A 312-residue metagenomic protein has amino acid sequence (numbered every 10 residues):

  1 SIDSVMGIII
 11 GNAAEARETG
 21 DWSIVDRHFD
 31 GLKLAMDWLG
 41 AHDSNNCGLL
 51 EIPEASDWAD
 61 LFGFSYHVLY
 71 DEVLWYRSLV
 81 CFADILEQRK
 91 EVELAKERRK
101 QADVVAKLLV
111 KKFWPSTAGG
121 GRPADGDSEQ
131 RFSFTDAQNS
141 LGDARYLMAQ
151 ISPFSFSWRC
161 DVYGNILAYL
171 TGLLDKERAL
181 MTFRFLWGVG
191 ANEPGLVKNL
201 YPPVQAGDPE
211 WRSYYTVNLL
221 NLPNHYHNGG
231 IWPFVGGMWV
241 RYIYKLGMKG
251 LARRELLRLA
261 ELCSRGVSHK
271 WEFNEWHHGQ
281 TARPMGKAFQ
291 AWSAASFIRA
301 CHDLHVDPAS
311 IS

Functional and structural regions predicted by a protein language model:
S1-N46, V68-Y76, A179, G229-A252 (+2 more regions): Aromatic-rich carbohydrate-recognition surfaces in CAZymes
N12, Y76-L79, A83-L86, V105: Non-transmembrane amphipathic alpha-helical segments
A13, A83, I166-Y169, W239-V240: Conserved small-residue packing positions in alpha-helical repeats and bundles
E15-R27, C81-R99, L173, E177: Inter-helical turn/loop segments and adjacent helix faces that build the functional surface of alpha-helical bundle
W22, N46, R89, E93 (+3 more regions): Alpha-solenoid repeat scaffolds
A41-Y66, V110-I231, L257-S312: Extended glycan-interaction surfaces of carbohydrate-active proteins
A95-F113, L259: Short amphipathic alpha-helical coiled-coil/interface segments
